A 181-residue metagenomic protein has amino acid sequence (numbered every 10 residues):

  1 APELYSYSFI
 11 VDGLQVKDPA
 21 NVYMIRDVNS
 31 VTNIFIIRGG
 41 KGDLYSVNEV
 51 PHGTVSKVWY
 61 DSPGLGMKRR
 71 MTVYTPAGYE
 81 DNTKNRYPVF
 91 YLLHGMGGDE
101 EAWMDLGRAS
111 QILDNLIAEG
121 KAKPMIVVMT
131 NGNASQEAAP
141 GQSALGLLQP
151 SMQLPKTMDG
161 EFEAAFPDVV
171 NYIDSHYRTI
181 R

Functional and structural regions predicted by a protein language model:
A1-R181: Non-catalytic cap/lid and distal C-terminal segments of serine-dependent acyl enzymes
